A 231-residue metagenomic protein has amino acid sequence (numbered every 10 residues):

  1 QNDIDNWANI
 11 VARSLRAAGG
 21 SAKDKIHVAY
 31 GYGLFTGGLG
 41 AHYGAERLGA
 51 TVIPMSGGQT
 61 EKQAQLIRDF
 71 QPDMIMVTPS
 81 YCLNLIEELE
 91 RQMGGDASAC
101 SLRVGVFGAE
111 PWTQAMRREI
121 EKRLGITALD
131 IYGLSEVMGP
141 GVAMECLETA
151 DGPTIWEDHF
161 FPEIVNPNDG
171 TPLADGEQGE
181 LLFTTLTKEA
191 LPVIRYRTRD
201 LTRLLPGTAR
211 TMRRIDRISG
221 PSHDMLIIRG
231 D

Functional and structural regions predicted by a protein language model:
Q1-W7: Conserved AMP-binding A3 loop
I4, L34-F35, T113: Alpha-helix N-cap/loop-to-helix initiation residues
A8-K25, T60-P72: Conserved ATP-dependent adenylate/AMP-binding module captured primarily in the ANL superfamily
A12-G44, L48-A50: Conserved AMP-binding loop of ANL adenylate-forming enzymes
L48-D231: Active-site glycine/GP-rich loop and adjacent strand/helix microenvironment that borders small-molecule binding pockets
